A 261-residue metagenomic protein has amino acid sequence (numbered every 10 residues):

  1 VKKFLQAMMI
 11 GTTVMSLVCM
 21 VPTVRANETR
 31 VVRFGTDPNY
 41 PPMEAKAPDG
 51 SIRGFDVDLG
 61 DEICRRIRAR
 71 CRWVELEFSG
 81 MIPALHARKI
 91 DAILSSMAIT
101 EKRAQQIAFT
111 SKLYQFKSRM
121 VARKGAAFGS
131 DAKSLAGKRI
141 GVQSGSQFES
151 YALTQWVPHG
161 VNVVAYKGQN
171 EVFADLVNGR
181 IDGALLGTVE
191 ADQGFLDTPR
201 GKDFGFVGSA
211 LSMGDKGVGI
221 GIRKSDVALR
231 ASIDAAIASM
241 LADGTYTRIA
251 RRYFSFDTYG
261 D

Functional and structural regions predicted by a protein language model:
M9-C19: Bacterial N-terminal signal peptides
A26-S96, Q105, D243, R252 (+1 more regions): Extracytoplasmic small-molecule ligand-binding "clamshell" domains of the periplasmic binding protein/Venus flytrap
R33, P38-P41, I52-R65, A98 (+2 more regions): Bilobed "Venus flytrap"/periplasmic-binding protein-like clamshell domains and structurally analogous long
P38, Y114-A122, T188, L196-A238 (+1 more regions): Periplasmic-binding protein-like
V57-R66, A126, K133-S134, K138-R139 (+2 more regions): Extended ligand-binding regions for polar small-molecule ligands
R68-R70, H86-S95, R139, V177-E190: Alpha-to-beta junction loops
R70, Q147-V164, K202-F206, A235-D261: Ligand-binding clefts/hinges and TM-proximal coupling segments of bilobed small-molecule sensing domains
S79-P83, S95-Q106, Y151-T154, D182-G214: A ligand-binding cleft/hinge motif common to bilobed small-molecule-binding domains
